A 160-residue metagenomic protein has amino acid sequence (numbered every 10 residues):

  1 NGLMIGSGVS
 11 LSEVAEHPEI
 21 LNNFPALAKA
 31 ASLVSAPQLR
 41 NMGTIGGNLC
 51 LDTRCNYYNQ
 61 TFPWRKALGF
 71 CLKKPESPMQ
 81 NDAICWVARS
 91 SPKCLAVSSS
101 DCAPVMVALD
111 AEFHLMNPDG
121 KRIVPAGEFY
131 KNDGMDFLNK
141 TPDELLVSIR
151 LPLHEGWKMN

Functional and structural regions predicted by a protein language model:
N1-N160: C-terminal structural segment of proteins
